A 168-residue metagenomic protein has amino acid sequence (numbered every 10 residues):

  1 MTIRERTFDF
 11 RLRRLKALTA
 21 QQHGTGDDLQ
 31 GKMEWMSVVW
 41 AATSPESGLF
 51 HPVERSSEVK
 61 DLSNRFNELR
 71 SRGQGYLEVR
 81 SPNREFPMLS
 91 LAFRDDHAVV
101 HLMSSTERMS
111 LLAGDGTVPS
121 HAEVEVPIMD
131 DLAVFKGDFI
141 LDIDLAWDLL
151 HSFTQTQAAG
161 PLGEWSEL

Functional and structural regions predicted by a protein language model:
T2-E68, H101-L168: Acidic, proline/glycine-rich low-complexity IDRs
E68-R108: Amphipathic, interaction-prone secondary-structure segments
